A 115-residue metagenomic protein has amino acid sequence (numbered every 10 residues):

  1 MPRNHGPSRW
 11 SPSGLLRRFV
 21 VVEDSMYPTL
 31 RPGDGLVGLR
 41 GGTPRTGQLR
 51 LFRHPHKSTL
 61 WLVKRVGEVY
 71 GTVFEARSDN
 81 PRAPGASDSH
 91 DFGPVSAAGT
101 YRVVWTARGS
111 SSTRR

Functional and structural regions predicted by a protein language model:
M1-R115: Extended hydrophobic leader/signal-anchor segments used for secretion and membrane insertion
